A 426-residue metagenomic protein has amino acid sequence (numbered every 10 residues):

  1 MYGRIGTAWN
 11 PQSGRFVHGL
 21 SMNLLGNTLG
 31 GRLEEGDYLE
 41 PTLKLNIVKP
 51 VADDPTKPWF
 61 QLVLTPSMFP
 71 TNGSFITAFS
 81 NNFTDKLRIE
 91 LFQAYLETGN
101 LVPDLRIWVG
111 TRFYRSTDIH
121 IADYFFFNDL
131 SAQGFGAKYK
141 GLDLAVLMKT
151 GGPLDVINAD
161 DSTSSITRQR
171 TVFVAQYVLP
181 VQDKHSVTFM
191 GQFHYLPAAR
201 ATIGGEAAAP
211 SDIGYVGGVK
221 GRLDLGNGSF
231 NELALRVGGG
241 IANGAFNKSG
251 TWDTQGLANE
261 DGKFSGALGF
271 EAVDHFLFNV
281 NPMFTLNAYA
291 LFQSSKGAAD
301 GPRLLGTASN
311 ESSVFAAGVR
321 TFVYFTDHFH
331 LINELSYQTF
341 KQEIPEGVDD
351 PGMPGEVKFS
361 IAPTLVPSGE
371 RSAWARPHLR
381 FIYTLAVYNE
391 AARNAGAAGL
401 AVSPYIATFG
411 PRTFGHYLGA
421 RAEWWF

Functional and structural regions predicted by a protein language model:
M1-I107, K140, T321-N333, R380-A392 (+1 more regions): Beta-barrel outer-membrane channel/assembly domains of diderm bacteria
I5-P11, I47, P66-P70, T111-R115 (+9 more regions): Transmembrane beta-strands of outer-membrane beta-barrel pores
A8-G31, S74-F92, P103-A209, L257-A258 (+1 more regions): Surface-exposed coil loops of outer-membrane beta-barrel proteins
N10-G14, D54, T71-I76, D118-I121 (+6 more regions): Outer-membrane beta-barrel proteins
G31-D37, D85-R88, F127-D129, S165-Q169 (+5 more regions): Short sequence motifs at beta-strands and strand-loop junctions characteristic of Gram-negative outer-membrane
D37-L43, I89-A94, S131-F135, K140 (+6 more regions): Hydrophobic, lipid-facing positions within transmembrane beta-strands of outer-membrane proteins
N46-L62, T98-W108, K138-D143, Y177-F189 (+6 more regions): Short loop/turn motifs that connect adjacent beta-strands in outer-membrane beta-barrel proteins
Q182-P197, G204-L365, H416: Detector for outer-membrane/organellar transmembrane beta-barrel domains, recognizing the amphipathic beta-strand
